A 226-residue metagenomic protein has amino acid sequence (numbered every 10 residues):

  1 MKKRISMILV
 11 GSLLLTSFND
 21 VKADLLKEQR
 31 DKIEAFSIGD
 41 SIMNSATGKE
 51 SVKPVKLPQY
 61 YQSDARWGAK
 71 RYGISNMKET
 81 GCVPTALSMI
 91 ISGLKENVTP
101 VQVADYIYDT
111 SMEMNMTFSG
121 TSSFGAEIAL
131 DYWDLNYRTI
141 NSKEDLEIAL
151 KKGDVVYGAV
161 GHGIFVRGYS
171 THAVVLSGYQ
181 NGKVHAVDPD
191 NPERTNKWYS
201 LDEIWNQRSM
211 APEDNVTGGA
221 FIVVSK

Functional and structural regions predicted by a protein language model:
M1-R4: Positively charged n-region of N-terminal signal peptides that target proteins for export
L9, L13-S17: Hydrophobic core
F18-N115: Active-site-adjacent structural segments surrounding the nucleophilic cysteine of cysteine proteases and isopeptidases
A65-W67, M89, E96-V98, D109-N115 (+4 more regions): Solvent-exposed loop/turn segments at secondary-structure junctions within structured extracellular/periplasmic domains
I107-N141: Mid-length scaffold segments of soluble, non-membrane domains
N115-G120, F124, F165-H172, R194-N196: Extracytoplasmic/secreted cell-surface and envelope-processing proteins
N136-N191, I222-V223: Active-site-adjacent substructure of cysteine-protease-like catalytic cores
Y179-K226: Noncatalytic regulatory segments and standalone regulatory/sensor domains
